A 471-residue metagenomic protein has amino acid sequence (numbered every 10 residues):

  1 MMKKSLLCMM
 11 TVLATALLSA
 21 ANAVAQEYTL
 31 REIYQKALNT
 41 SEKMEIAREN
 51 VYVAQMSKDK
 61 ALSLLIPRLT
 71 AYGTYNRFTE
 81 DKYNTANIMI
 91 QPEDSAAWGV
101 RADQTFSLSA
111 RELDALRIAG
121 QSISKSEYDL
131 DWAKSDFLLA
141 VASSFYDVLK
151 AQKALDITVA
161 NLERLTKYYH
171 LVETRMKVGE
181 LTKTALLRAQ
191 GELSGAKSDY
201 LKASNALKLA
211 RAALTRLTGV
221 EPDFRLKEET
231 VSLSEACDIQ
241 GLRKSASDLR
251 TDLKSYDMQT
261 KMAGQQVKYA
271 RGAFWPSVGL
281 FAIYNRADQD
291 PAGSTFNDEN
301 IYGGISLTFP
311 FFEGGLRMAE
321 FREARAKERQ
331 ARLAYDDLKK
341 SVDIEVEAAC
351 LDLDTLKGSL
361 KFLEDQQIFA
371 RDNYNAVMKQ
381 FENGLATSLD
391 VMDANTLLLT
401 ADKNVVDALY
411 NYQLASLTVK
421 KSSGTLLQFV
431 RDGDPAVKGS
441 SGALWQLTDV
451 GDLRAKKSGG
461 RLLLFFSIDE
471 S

Functional and structural regions predicted by a protein language model:
K4, D136-S247, A349-D352, L356 (+2 more regions): Periplasmic alpha-helical coiled-coil/stalk elements that build and connect Gram-negative outer-membrane
M10-S19: Bacterial N-terminal signal peptides
S19-A25: Sec/Tat signal peptide C-region and signal peptidase I cleavage site
V24, N404-S471: Acidic, low-complexity, intrinsically disordered peripheral segments
E45, R68-P92, D103-W132, K254 (+4 more regions): Small/polar (Gly/Ser/Thr/Ala-rich) solvent-exposed segments that form structured loops/beta-strands/short helices used
I46-A61, A133, F137-I157, K167 (+5 more regions): Amphipathic alpha-helical coiled-coil segments
S95-G99, S143, R188, N300-Y302: Transmembrane beta-barrel architecture of outer-membrane proteins
V100-Q104, L214, I305-F309, A408: Residues on the lipid-exposed face of transmembrane beta-strands in outer-membrane beta-barrel proteins
